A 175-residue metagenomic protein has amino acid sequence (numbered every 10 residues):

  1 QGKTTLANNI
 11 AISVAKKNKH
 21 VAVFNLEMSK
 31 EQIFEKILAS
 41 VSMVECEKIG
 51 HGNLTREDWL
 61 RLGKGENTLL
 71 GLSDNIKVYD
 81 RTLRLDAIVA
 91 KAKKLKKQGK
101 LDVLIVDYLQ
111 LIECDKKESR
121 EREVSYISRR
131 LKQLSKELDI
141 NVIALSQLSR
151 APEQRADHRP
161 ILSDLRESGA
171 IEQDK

Functional and structural regions predicted by a protein language model:
K3-T4: Conserved lysine of the Walker
A7-N9, S13-K100, C114: Cytosolic-facing regulatory segments adjacent to core modules
V103: Hydrophobic "anchor" residues on beta-strands that sit immediately upstream of conserved functional sites
L109: Conserved Walker B
I112-E113, S128: Catalytic P-loop NTPase motifs of RecA-like helicase/translocase cores
E113-R120: Conserved ATPase-coupling elements of RecA-like P-loop NTPase cores
R122-K175: Phosphate-binding/switch region of NTP-binding enzymes
